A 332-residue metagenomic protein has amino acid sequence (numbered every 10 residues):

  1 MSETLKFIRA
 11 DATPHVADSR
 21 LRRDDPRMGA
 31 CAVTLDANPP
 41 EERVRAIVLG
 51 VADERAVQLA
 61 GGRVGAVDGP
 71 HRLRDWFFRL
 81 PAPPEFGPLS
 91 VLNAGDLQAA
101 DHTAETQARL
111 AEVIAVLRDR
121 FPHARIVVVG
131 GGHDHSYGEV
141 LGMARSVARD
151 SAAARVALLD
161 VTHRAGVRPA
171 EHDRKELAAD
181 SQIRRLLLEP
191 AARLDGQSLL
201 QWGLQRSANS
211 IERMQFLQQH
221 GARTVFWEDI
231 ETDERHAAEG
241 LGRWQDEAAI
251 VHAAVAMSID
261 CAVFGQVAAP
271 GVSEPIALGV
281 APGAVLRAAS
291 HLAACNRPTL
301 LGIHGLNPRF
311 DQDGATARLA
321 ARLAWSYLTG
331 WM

Functional and structural regions predicted by a protein language model:
S2-G50, R55-M332: Conserved alpha-helical scaffold segments that buttress catalytic/binding sites
